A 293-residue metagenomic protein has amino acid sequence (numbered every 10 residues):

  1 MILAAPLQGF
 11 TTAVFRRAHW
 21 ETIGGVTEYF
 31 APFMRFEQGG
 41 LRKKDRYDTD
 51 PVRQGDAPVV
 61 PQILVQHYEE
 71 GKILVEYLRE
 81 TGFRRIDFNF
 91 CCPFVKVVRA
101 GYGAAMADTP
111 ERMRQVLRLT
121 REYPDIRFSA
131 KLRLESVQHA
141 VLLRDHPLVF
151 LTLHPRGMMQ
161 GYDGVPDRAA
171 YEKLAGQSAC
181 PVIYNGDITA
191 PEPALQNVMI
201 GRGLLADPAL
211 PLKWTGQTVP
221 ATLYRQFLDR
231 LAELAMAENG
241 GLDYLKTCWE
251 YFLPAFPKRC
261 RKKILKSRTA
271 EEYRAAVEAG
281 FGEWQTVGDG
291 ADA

Functional and structural regions predicted by a protein language model:
M1-A293: Flavin-dependent oxidoreductase catalytic cores
